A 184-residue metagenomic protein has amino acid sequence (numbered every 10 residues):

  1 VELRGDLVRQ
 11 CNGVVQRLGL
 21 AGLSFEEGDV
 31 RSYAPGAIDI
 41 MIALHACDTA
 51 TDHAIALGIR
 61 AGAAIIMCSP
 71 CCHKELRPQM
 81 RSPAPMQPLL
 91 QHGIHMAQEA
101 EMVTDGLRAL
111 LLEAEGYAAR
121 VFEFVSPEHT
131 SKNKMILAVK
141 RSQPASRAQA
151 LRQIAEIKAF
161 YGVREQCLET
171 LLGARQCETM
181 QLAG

Functional and structural regions predicted by a protein language model:
L3-G184: Class I S-adenosyl-L-methionine
